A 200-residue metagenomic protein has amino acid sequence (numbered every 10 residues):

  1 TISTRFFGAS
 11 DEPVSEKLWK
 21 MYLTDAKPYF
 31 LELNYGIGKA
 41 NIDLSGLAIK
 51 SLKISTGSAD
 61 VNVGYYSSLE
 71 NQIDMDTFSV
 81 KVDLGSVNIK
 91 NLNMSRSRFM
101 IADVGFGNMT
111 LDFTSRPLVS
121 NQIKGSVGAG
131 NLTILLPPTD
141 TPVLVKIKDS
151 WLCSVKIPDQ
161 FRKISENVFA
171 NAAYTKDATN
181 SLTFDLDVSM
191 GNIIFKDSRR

Functional and structural regions predicted by a protein language model:
T1-G64, E70-N71: Non-cytosolic head/periplasmic domains of membrane-anchored proteins
T1-S3, F7-E12, V63-R200: Short, surface-exposed interaction patches in beta-rich subdomains that mediate adhesion/assembly near membranes
